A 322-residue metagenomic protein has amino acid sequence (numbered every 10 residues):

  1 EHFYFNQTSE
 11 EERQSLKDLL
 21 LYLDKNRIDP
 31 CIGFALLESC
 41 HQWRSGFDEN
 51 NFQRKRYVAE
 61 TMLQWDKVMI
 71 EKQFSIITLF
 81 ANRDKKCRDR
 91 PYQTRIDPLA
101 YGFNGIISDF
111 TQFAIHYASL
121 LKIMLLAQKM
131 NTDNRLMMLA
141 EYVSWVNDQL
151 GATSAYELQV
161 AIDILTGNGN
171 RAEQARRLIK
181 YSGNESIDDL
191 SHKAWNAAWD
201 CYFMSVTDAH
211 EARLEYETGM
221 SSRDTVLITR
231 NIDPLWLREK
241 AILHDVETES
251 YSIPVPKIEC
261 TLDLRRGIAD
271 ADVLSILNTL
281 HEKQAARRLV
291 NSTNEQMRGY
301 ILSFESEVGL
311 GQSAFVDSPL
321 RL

Functional and structural regions predicted by a protein language model:
E1-T225, R238-L322: Active-site-proximal, substrate-binding regions of enzyme catalytic domains and RNA-binding/basic surfaces
L227-R230: Acidic beta-strand-to-loop metal/phosphate-binding motif
D233-L235: Acidic, divalent-metal-coordinating active-site segment for phosphoryl/phosphodiester hydrolysis, typified by short
